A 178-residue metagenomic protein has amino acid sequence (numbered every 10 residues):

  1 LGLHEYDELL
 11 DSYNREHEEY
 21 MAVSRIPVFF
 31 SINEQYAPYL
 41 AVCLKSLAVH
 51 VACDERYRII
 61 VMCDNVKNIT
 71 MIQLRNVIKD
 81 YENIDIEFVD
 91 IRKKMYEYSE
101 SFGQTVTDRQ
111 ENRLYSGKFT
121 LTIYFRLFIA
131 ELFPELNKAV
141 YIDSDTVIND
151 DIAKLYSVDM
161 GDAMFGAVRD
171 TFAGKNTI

Functional and structural regions predicted by a protein language model:
L1-I178: Glycosyltransferase catalytic domains, chiefly GT-A lineage
